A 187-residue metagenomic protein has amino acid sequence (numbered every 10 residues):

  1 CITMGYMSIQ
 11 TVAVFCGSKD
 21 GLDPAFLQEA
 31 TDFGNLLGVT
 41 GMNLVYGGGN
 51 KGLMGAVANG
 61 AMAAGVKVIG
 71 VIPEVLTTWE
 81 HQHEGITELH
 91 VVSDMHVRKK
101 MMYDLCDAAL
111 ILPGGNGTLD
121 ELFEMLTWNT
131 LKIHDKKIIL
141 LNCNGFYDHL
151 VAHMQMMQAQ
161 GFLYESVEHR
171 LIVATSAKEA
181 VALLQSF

Functional and structural regions predicted by a protein language model:
G5-L105, C143-Q185: A cross-family phosphate/adenosyl-ligand binding-site feature
M62, W128-K136, F162-Y164: Arginine/glycine-rich "motif VI" loop of SF2 helicases in the C-terminal RecA-like domain
V97-K132, I139: Active-site/ligand-binding-proximal alpha/beta "capping" segment
L112, I133, N144-D148: Glycine-rich phosphate/nucleotide-binding loop
